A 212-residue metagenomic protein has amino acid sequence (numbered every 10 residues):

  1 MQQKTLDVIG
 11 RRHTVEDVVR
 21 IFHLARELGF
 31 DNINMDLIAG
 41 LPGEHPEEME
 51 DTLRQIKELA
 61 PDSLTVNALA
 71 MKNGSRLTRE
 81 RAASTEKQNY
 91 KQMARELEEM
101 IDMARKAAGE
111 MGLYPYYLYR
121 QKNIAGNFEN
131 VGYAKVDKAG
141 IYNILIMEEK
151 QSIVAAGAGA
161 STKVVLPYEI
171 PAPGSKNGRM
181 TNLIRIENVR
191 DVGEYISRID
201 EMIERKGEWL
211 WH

Functional and structural regions predicted by a protein language model:
M1-A104: Conserved non-cysteine loop/helix-boundary elements of the Radical SAM core domain that shape
V15, G109-G112, N188: Short linear sequence motifs
V18, M49, R54, D62 (+5 more regions): Sparse, context-dependent recognition of short Cys/His-centered cofactor- or disulfide-binding micro-motifs
A25, E50, Y117-I124, P167-P173: A broadly tuned preference for mixed-charge, low-complexity surface segments
P46, S75, N127, V164-P167: Generic domain-boundary/flexible-linker signal
M71, N123, G159-T162: Short, solvent-exposed loop/turn segments at secondary-structure junctions
L77-A156: A C-terminal junction/extension of Radical SAM enzymes
G132-H212: Radical SAM enzyme core and accessory elements
